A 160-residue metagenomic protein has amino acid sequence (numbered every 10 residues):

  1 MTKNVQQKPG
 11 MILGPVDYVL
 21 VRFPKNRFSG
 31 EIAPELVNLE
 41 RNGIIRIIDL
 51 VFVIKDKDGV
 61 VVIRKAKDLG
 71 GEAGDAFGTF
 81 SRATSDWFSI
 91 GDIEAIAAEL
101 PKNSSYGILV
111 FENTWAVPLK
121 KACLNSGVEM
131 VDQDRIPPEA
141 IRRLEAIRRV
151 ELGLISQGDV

Functional and structural regions predicted by a protein language model:
M1-S105, N113-V160: Positively charged, small/polar-rich N-terminal and surface patches that mediate targeting and assembly and bind
